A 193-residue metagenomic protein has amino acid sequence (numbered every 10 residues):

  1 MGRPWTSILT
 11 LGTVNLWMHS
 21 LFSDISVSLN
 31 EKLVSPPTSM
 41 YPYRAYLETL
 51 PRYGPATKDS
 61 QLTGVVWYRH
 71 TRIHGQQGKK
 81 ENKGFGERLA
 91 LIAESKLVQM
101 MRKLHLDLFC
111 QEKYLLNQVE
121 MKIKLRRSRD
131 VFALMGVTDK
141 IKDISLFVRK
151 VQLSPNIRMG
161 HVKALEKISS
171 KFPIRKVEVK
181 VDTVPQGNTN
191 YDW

Functional and structural regions predicted by a protein language model:
M1-W193: Short, low-complexity Pro/Thr/Gly
